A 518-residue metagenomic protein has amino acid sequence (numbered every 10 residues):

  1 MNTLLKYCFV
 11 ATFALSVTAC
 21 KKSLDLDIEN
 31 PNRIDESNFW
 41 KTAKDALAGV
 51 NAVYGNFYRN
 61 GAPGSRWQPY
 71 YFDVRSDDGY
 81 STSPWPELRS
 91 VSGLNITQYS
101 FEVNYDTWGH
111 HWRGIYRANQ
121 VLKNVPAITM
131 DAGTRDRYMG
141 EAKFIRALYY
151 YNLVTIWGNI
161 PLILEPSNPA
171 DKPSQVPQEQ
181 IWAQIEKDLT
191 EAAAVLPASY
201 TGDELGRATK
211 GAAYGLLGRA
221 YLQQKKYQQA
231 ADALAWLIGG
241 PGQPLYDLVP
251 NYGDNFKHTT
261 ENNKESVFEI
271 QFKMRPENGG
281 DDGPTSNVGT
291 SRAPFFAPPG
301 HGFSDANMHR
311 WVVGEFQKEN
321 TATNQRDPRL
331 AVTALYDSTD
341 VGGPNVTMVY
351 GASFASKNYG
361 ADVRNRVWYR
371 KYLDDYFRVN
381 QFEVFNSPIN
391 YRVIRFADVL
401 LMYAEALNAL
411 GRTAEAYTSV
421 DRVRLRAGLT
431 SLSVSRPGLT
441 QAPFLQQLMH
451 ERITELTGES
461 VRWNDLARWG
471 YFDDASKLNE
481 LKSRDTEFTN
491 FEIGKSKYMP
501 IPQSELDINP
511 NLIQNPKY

Functional and structural regions predicted by a protein language model:
M1-E29: Bacterial Sec-dependent N-terminal signal peptides
A19-K21, Y54, Y80-T82, T97 (+8 more regions): Long, intrinsically disordered, low-complexity segments
K21-P84, T190-E191, R207-S356, L478: An aromatic- and glycine-enriched ligand-binding surface/loop that stacks and positions planar moieties
T42-P63, P84-W157, K172-Q180, L189-G202 (+4 more regions): Conserved, well-structured interaction surfaces
W85, V91-I96, N320-F396: Flexible, polar/acidic helix-loop-strand segments at domain edges
